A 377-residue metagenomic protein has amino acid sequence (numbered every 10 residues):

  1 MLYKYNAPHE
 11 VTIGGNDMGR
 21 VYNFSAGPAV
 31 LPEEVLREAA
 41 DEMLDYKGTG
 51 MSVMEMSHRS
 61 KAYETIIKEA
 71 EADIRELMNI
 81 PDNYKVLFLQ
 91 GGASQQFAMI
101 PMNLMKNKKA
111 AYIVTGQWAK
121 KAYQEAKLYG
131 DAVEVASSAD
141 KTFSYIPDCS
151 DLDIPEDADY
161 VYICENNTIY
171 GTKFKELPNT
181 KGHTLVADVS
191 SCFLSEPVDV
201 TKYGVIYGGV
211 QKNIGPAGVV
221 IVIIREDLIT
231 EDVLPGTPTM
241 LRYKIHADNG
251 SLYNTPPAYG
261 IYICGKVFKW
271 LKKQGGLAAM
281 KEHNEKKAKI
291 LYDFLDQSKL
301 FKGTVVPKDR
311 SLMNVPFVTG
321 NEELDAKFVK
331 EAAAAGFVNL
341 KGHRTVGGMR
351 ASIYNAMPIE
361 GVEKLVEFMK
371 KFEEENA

Functional and structural regions predicted by a protein language model:
I13-V21, A334, G347-A377: PLP-dependent enzyme catalytic core of the Aspartate aminotransferase-like
R20-E71: A glycine-/small-polar-enriched, mobile loop at the entrance of the PLP active site in fold-type I
G27, A126, S138-F193: Active-site phosphate-binding strand-loop segment of PLP-dependent enzymes
P32, V210-Y292, V306, E375-A377: Active-site C-terminal subdomain of aminotransferase-like
T49-Q96, N103, Q117, E125: Conserved N-terminal alpha-helix of the aminotransferase class I/II PLP-enzyme fold
S94-V161: PLP-dependent aminotransferase-like
V186, V200-Q211, V220: Conserved active-site segment immediately N-terminal to the catalytic lysine that forms the internal aldimine
F301-A332: Conserved PLP-binding catalytic core of the aspartate aminotransferase-like
